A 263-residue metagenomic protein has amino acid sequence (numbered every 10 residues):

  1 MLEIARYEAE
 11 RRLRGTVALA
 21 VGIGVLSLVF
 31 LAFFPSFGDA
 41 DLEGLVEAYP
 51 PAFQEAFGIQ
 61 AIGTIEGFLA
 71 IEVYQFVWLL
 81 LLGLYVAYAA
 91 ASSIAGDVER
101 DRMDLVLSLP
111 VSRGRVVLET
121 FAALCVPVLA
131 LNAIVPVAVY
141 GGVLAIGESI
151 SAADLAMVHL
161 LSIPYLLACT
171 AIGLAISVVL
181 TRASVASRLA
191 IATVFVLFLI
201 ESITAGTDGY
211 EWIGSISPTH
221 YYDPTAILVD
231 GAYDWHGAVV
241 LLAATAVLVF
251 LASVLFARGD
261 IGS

Functional and structural regions predicted by a protein language model:
M1-G24: Aromatic- and glycine-rich beta-strand/loop motifs that create alpha-glucan
V29-G67, L189-L255, G259-S263: Terminal transmembrane helical anchor/hairpin motif
L69-S93: Long, hydrophobic alpha-helical segments
G83-A90, A138, A171-I172, P218 (+1 more regions): Hydrophobic/aromatic residues in alpha-helical transmembrane segments
A87-L107, F121: Transmembrane helix boundary and interhelical loop/hinge segments in multi-pass membrane proteins
L118, A122-T170, L174: Secretory targeting signals
L160-L199, I203: A structural motif at transmembrane helix-loop-helix junctions in multipass membrane proteins
